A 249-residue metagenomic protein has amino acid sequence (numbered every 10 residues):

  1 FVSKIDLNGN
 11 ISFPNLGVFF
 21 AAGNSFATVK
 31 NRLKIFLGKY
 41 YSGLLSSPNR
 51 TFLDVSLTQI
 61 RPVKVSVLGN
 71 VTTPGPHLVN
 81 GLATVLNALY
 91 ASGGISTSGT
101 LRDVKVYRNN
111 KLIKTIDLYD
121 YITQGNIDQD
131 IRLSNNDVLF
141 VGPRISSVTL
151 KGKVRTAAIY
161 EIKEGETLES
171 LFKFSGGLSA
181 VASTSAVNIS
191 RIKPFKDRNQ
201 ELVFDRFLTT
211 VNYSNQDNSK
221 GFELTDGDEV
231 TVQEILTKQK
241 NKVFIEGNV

Functional and structural regions predicted by a protein language model:
F1-D6: Short, acidic Ser/Thr/Gly-rich low-complexity loop/linker segments typical of extracellular and cell-surface proteins
P14, A22-K34, N80-V249: Extended non-catalytic domains of envelope/secretory-pathway proteins
T28-V67, G142: Amphipathic, coiled-coil-like alpha-helical scaffolding segments used for oligomerization/assembly
